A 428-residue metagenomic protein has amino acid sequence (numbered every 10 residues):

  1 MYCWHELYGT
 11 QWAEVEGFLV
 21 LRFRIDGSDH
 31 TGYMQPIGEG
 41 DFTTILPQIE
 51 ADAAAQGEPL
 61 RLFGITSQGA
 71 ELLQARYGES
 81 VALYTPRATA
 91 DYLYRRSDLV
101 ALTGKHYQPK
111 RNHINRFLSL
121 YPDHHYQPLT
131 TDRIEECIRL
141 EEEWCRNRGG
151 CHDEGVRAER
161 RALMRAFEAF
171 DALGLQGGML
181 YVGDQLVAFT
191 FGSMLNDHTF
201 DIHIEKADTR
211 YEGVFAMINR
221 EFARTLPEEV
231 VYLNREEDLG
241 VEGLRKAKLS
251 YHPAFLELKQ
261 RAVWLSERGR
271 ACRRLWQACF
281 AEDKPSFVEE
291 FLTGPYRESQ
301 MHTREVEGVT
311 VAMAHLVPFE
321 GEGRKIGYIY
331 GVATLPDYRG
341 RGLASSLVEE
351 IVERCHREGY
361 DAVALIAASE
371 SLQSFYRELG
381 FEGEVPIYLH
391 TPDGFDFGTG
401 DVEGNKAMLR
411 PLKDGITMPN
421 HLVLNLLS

Functional and structural regions predicted by a protein language model:
M1-V15, H124-D208, G269-A333: A conserved beta-strand-loop-helix scaffold within acyl/acetyltransferase catalytic domains
Y33-D41, H203-E212, I329-G340: A short, internal acetyl-CoA/4′-phosphopantetheine-binding micro-motif in the GNAT/acyltransferase core
D41-A51, Y211-R224, T334, G340-C355: Conserved acetyl-CoA-binding loop-helix of GNAT-fold acetyltransferases
Q56-T66, E228-E236, C355-S369: Conserved GNAT acetyl-CoA-binding A-motif
G69-L83, L239-L256, D361, S369-G394: Conserved active-site alpha-helix within GNAT-family acetyltransferase domains
E79-C151: Acyltransferase donor/substrate-recognition loop-hinge adjacent to the catalytic core
L93-L99, Q108-R111, W264-E267, A368 (+1 more regions): C-terminal "cap" of GNAT-fold acetyltransferases
E205-E267: C-terminal appended segment following the main domain
